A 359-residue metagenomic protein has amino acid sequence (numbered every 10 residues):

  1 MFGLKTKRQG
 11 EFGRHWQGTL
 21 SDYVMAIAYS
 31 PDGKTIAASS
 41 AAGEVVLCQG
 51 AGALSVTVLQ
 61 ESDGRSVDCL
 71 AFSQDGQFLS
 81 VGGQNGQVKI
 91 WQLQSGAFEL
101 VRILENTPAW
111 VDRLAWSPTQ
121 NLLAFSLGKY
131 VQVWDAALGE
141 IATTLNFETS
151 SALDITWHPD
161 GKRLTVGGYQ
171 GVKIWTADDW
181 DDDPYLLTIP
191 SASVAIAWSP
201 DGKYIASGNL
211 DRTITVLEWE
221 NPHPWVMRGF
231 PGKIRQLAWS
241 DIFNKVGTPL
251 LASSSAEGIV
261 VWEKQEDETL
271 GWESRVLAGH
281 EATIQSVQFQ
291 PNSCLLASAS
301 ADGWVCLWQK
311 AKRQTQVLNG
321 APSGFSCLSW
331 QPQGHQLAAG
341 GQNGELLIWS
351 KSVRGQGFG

Functional and structural regions predicted by a protein language model:
F2-D22, G52: A short helix->beta-strand "capping" segment at the edge of beta-propeller domains
G13-G18, L54-Q60, E99-L104, E140-L145 (+4 more regions): A short beta-strand motif characteristic of beta-propeller blades
Q17-V24, Q60-V67, L104-V111, N146-A152 (+4 more regions): WD40/WD-repeat beta-propeller blade N-cap
P31-D32, Q74-D75, P118-T119, P159-D160 (+4 more regions): Residue-level detector of Asp-centered blade-edge/turn motifs that repeat once per structural unit in beta-propeller
S39-A42, G82-N85, F125-G128, G167-Q170 (+4 more regions): Conserved strand-to-loop turn within each blade of WD40 beta-propeller repeats
V45-Q49, V88-Q92, V131-D135, V172-T176 (+4 more regions): WD40-repeat beta-propellers
